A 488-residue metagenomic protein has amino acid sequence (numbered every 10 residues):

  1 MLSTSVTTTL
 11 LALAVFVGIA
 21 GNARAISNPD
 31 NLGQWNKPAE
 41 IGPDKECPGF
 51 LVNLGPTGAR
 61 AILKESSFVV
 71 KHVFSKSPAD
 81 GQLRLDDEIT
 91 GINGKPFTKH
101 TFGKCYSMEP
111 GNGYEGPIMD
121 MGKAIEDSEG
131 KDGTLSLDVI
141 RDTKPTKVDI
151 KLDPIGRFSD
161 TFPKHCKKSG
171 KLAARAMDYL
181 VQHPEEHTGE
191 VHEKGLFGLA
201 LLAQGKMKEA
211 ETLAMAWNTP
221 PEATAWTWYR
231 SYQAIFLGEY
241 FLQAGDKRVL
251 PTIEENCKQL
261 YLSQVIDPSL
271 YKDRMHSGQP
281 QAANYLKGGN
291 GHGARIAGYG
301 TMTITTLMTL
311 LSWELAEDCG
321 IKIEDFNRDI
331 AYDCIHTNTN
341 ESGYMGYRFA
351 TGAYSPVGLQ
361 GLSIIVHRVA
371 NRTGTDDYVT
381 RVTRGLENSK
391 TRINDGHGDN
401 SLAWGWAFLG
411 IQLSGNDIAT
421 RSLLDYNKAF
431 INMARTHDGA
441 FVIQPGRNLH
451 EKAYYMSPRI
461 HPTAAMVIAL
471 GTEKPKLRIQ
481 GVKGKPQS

Functional and structural regions predicted by a protein language model:
T8-G18: Bacterial N-terminal signal peptides
I19-A25: Sec/Tat signal peptide C-region and signal peptidase I cleavage site
I26-H72, D149-R157: PDZ/PDZ-like peptide-tail recognition elements
K45-G49, L63-F68, R84-L85, G130-T134 (+3 more regions): Extracytoplasmic
V52-K99: PDZ/PDZ-like domain segments forming the peptide/carboxylate-binding groove, activating on the N-terminal beta-strands
G91-D138: PDZ domains, with a preference for the canonical peptide-binding region formed by the helix
I150-V181: Pro/Ala/Gly-rich low-complexity, hydrophilic intrinsically disordered segments
K167, E186-E209, E222-I253, K258 (+4 more regions): An alpha-helical repeat/solenoid feature that recognizes helix-turn-helix modules
